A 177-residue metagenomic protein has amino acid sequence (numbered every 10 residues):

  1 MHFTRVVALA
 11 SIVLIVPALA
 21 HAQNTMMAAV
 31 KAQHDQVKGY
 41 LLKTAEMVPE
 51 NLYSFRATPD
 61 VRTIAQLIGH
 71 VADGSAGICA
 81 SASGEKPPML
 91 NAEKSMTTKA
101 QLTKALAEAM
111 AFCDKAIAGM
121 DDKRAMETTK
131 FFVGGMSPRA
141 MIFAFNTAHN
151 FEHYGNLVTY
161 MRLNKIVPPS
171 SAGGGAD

Functional and structural regions predicted by a protein language model:
M1-A8: Bacterial N-terminal signal peptides that target proteins for export
A8-I15: Hydrophobic helical h-region of N-terminal Sec-dependent signal peptides in bacterial secretory/periplasmic proteins
I12, M47, H70-D73, E108: Residues within well-ordered alpha-helical secondary structure of globular protein domains
V16-A22: Sec/Tat signal peptide C-region and signal peptidase I cleavage site
N24-K31: Short, low-complexity N-terminal intrinsically disordered segments enriched in polar/charged residues
K31-D35, G39-L42, E50-N91, K130-D177: Short, contiguous alpha-helical
T44, S95-F131, S137-Y154: Acidic/histidine-rich alpha-helical segments that form the ligand environment of transition-metal centers
